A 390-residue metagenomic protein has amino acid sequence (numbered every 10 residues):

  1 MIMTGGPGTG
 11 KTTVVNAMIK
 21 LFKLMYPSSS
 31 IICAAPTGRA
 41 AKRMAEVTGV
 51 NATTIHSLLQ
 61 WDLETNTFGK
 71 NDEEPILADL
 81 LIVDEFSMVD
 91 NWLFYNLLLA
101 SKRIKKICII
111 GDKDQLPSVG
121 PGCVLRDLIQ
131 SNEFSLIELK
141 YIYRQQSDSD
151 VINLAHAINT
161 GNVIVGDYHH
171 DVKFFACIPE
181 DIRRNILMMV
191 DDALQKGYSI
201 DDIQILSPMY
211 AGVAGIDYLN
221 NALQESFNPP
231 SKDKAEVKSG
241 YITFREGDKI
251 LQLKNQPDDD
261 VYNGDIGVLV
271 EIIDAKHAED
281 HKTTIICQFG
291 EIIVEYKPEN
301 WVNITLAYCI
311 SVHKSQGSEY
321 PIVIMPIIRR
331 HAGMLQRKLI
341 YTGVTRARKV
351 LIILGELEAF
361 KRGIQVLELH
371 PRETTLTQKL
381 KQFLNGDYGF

Functional and structural regions predicted by a protein language model:
M1-T4, I32, C108, Q204-L206: Short hydrophobic/aromatic beta-strand immediately N-terminal to the Walker A/P-loop
P7, C33, M44-A45, N71-E74 (+12 more regions): Replace "in large, NTP-powered and nucleic-acid-processing enzymes" with "in large, NTP-powered factors and other
P7-T9, T13, A17, L21 (+8 more regions): Conserved helicase motor core of SF1/SF2 NTP-dependent helicases
S30, K106, D202, K349-V350: Residues at the starts of beta-strands that form the adenosine-phosphate
G49-V50, L97-L99, N220-E225, L339-G343 (+1 more regions): Short, solvent-exposed amphipathic alpha-helical segments in soluble enzyme and RNA/protein-processing domains
D79, I203, P321: Conserved acidic residues
K113-L251, Q256-D259: Conserved helicase motor core of P-loop NTPases
Q252-L253, D265-F390: C-terminal accessory regions
